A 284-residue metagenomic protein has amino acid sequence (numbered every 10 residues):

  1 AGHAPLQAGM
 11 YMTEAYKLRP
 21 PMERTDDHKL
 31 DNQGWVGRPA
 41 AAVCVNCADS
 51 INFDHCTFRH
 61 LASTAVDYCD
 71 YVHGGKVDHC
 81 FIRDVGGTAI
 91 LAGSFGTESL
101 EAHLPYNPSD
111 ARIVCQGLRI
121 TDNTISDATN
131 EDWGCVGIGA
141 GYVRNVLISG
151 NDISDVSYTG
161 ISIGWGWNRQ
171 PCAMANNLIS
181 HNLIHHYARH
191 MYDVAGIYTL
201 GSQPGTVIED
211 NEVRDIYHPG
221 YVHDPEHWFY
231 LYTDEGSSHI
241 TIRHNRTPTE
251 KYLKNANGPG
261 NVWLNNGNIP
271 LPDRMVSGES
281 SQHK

Functional and structural regions predicted by a protein language model:
A1, D49-S63, V72-G87, G96-T129 (+5 more regions): Right-handed parallel beta-helix
G2-C47: Extended, small-residue-rich solenoid/repeat segments and analogous flexible loops that form exposed scaffolds
E23-R24, D31-C44, H60-Y68, G86-A111 (+4 more regions): Extracellular beta-strand/beta-solenoid scaffold signature
T64, L231-H239, K254-A256: Extended hydrophobic secondary-structure segments
D193, G220-Y221, K251-A256: Acidic/polar loop patches that form or flank catalytic/metal-binding clefts of enzymes that bind anionic ligands
N255-G258, M275: C-terminal accessory regions of radical SAM enzymes
V262-K284: Surface beta-loop-beta hairpin patches that serve as ligand-binding interfaces in beta-rich domains
